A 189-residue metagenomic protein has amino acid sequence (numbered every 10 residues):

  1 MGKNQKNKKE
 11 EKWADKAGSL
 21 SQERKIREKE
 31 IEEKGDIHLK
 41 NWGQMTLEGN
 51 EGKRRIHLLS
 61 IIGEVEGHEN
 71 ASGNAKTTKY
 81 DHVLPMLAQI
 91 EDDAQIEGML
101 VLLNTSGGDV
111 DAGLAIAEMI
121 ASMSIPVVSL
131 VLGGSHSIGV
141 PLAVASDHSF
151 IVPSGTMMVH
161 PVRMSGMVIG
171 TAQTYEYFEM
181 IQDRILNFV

Functional and structural regions predicted by a protein language model:
M1-V140, V144-V189: N-terminal organellar transit peptides
